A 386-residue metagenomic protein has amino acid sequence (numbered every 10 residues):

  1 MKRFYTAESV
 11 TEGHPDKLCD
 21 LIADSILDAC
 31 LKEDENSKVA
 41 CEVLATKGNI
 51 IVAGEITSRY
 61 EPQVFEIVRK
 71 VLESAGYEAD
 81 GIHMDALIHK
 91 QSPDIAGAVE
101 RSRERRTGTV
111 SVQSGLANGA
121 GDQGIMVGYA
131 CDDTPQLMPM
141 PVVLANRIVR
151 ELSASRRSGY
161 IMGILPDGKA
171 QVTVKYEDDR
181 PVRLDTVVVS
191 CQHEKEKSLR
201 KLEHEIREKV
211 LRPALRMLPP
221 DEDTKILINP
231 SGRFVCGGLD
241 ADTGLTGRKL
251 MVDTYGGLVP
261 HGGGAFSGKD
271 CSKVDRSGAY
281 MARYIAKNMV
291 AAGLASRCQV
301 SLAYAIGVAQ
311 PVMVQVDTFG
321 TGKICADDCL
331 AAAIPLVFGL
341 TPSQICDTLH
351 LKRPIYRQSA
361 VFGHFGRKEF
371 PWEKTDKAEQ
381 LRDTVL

Functional and structural regions predicted by a protein language model:
M1-A40, A45: N-terminal, positively charged regions that mediate nucleic acid binding
T6, G48, E66, E73 (+3 more regions): Glycine-rich, mobile lid/loop segments that gate access to catalytic sites or pores
E8-V10, H14-C19, N118-T134, V235-V259 (+2 more regions): Conserved phosphate/anionic-ligand binding catalytic regions in large, soluble enzymes, centered on
E12-L31, T134-R150, K269-G293: Alpha-helical support elements that line or immediately flank enzyme active sites and cofactor-binding pockets
S37-C41, G168-V174, T224-I228, L294-A305: A short glycine-rich, hydrophobically flanked beta-strand micro-motif that places a catalytic Asp/Glu for divalent metal
E42-V43, G124-C131, A170-H193, A241-V259 (+2 more regions): Short beta-strand elements
T46, R297, A305-L386: Internal helix-turn-beta structural module
K197-A291: Glycine-rich anion/phosphate-binding loop at the beta-strand->alpha-helix junction
